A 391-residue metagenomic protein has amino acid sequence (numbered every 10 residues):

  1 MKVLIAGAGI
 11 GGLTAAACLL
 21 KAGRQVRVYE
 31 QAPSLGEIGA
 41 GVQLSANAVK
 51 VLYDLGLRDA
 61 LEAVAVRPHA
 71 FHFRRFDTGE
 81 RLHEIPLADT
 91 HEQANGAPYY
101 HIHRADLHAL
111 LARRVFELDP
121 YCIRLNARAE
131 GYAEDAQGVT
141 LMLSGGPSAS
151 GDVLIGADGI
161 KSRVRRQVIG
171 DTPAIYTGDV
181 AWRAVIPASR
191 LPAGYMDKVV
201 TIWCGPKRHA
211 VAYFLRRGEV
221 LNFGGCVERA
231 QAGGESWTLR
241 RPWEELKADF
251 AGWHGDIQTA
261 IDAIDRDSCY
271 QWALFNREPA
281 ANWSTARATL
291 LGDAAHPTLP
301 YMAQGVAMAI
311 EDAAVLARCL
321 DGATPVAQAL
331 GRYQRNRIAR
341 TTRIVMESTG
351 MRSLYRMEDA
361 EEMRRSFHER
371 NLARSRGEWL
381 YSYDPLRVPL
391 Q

Functional and structural regions predicted by a protein language model:
M1-V3, S45-P187, A230-D249, L386-Q391: Conserved N-terminal helical subregion
K2, Q25, V220: Residues at the starts of beta-strands that form the adenosine-phosphate
A6-P33, I155-G156, W182, A212 (+3 more regions): Conserved mid-domain beta->alpha element of the FAD-binding
D59, A188-Y195, D256, G322-A323: Short helix-loop capping/hinge motifs at secondary-structure junctions, enriched in acidic/polar residues
A63-V66, C122, G252-S268, V326-G331 (+1 more regions): Acidic/histidine metal-binding catalytic segments
Y176-G178, Y195-V199, G255-W272: A short coil-to-beta-strand element that immediately follows conserved catalytic motifs
K198-G233, L239, W243-A251: Active-site substrate-recognition segment that forms the wall of the catalytic cavity or substrate channel
R370-Q391: C-terminal auxiliary extensions adjacent to catalytic cores
